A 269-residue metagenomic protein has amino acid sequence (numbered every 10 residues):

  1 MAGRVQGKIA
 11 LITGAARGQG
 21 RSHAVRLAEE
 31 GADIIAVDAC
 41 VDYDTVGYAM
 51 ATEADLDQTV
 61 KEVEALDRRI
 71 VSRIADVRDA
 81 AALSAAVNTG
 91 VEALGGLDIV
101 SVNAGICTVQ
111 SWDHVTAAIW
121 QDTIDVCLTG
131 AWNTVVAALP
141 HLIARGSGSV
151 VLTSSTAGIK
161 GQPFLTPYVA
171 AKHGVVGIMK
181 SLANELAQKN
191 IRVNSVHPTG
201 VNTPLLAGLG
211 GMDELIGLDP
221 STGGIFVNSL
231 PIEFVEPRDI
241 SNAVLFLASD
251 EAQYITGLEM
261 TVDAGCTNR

Functional and structural regions predicted by a protein language model:
G3-A39: Canonical Rossmann dinucleotide-binding motif of NAD(H)/NADP(H)-dependent dehydrogenases/reductases, specifically
V63, S111-W112, T116-I124: Substrate-binding pocket helix/loop in short-chain dehydrogenase/reductase
V135, A171, M179: Active-site helix of classical SDR
S155: Residue(s) in the substrate-gating loop at a strand-loop-helix junction that position the organic substrate next
K160, P231, V244-L245, T256-R269: Short C-terminal tail/terminal secondary-structure segment of NAD(P)H-dependent dehydrogenase/reductase domains
A187, R192, I255-G257: Short, small/polar-rich loop/turn modules that mediate ligand/substrate recognition or access, typified
N228-I240, E251: A conserved structural motif in NAD(P)-dependent oxidoreductases
